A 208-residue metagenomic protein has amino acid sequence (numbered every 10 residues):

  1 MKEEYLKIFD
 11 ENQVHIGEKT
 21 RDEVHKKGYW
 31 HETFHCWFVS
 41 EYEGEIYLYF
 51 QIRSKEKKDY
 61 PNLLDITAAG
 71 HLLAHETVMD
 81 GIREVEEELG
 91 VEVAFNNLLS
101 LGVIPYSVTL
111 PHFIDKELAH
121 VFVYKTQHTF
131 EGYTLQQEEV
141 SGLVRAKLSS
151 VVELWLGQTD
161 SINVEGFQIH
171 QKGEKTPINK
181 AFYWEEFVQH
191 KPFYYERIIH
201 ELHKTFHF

Functional and structural regions predicted by a protein language model:
M1-G44: Acidic, metal-coordinating catalytic segment for phosphate/diphosphate chemistry, firing primarily on the Nudix
E4, E32-F34, A68, S100 (+2 more regions): Residues that flank catalytic or metal-binding motifs in active/ligand-binding sites
E23-H35, G44-E87, Q158: Conserved Nudix-box catalytic region and its N-terminal flanking loop in Nudix hydrolases and closely related
E41-G44, E88-A94, T129: Secondary-structure boundary elements
E92-G102: A short coil-to-beta-strand element that immediately follows conserved catalytic motifs
G102-F208: Nudix hydrolase/Nudix homology domain
